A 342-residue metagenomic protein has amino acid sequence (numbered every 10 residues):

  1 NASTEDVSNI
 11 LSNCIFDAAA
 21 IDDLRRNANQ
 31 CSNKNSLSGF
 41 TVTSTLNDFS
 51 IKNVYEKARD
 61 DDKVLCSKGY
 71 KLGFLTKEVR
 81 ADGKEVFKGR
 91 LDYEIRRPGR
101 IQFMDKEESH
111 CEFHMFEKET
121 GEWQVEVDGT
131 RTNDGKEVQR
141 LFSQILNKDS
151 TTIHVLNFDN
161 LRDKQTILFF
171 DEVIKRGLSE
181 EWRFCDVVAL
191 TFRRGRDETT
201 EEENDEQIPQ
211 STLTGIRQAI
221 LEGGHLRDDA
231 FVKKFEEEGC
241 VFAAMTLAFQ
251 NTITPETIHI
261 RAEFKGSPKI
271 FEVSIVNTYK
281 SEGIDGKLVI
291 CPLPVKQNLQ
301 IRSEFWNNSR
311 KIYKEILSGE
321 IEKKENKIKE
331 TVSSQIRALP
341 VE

Functional and structural regions predicted by a protein language model:
N1-Q124, D128-E342: Intrinsically disordered, low-complexity, charge-rich terminal extensions of nucleic-acid-associated complexes
